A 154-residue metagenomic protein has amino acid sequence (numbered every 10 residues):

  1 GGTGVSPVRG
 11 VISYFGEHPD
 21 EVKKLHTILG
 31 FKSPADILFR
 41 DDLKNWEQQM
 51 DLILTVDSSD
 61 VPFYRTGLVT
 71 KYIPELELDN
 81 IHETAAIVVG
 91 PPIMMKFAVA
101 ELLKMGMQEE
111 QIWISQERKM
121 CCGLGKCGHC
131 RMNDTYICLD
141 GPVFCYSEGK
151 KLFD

Functional and structural regions predicted by a protein language model:
G1-M120: FNR/FR-type flavoprotein reductase catalytic core
D41, G128, L139, F144 (+1 more regions): Short Fe-S-cluster ligation motifs
V69, K96, G125-K126, K150-D154: Short amphipathic alpha-helical patches
I93, E117-P142: Local cysteine-cluster metal-coordination motifs and their immediate loop/turn environment, predominantly Fe-S cluster
